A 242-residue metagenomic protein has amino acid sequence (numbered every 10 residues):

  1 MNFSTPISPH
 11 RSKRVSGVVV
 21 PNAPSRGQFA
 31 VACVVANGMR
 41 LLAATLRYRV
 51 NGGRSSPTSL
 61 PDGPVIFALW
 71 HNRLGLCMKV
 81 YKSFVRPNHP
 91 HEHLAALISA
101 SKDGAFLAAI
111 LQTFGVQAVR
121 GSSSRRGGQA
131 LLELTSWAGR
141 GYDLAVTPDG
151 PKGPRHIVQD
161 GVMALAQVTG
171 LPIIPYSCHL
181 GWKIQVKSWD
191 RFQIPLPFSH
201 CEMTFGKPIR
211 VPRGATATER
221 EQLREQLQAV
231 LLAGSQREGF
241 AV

Functional and structural regions predicted by a protein language model:
N2-K82, H91-E92, A109, S199-H200 (+1 more regions): Membrane-anchoring hydrophobic helices of lipid-metabolizing enzymes
K13, I157-T216: A cross-family acyltransferase "interaction/gating" segment
F29-V50, A95-G139: Membrane-interfacial amphipathic helices and adjacent loop/beta segments that form the lipid-substrate binding surface
I66-A68, L97, A145-T147: Structural motif
G104, G127, K152-P154, L180-I184: Short gly/pro/ser/thr-enriched loop/turn and capping motifs at secondary-structure boundaries
G121, T147, P175-C178: Generic beta-sheet signal
E133-T169: Catalytic-site beta-strand/loop segments enriched in glycine and acidic/polar residues
